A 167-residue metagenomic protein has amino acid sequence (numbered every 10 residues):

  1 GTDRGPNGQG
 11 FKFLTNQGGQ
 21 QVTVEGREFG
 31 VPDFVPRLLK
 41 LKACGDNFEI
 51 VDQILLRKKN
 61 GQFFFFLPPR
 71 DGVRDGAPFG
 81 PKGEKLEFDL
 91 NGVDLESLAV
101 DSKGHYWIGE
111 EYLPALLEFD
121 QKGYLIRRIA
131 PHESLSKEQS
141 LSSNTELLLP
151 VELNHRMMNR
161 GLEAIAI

Functional and structural regions predicted by a protein language model:
G1-I167: Sequence/structural signature of beta-propeller domains
